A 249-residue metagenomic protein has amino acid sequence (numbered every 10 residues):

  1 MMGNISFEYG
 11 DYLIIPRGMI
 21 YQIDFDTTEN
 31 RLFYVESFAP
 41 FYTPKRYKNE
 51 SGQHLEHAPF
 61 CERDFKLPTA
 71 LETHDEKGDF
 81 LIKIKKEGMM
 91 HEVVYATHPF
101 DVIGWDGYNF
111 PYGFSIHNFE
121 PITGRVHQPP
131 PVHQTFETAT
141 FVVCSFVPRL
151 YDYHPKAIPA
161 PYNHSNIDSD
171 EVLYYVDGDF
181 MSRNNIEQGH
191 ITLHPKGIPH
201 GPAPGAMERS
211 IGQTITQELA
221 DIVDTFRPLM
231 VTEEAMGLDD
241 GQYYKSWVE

Functional and structural regions predicted by a protein language model:
M1-E249: Jelly-roll (double-stranded beta-helix
